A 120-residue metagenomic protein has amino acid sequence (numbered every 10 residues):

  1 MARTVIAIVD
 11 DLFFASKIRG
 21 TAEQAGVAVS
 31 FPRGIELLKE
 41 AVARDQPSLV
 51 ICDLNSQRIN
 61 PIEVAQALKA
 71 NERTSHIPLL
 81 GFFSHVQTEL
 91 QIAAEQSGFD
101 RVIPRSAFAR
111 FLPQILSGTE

Functional and structural regions predicted by a protein language model:
R3-L12: Conserved acidic segment of CheY-like receiver
G26-R33: Short hydrophobic/Thr-rich beta-strand motif most characteristic of the beta2 strand and flanking loop of CheY-like
G34-L49: Acidic, metal-coordinating helix/loop segments flanking the phosphotransfer/catalytic sites of two-component signaling
C52-L68: Conserved phosphotransfer microenvironments
K69-S75: Conserved phosphotransfer cores of two-component systems
H76-H85: A short, hydrophobic beta-strand element within the central beta-sheet of small alpha/beta folds
V86-R101: Alpha4 helix (beta4-alpha4-beta5 surface) of REC/receiver domains from two-component response regulators
G98-R110: Output/docking surface of receiver
